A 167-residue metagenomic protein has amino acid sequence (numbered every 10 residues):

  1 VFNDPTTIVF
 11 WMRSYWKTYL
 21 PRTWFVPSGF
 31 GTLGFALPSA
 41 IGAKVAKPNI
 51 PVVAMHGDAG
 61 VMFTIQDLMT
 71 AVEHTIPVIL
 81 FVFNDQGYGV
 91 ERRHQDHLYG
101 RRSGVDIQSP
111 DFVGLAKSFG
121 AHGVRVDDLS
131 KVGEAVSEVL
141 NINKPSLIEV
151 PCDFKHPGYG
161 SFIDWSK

Functional and structural regions predicted by a protein language model:
V1-T7: Active-site pocket-lining segments that scaffold enzyme catalytic pockets across diverse folds
W11-K167: Thiamine diphosphate
